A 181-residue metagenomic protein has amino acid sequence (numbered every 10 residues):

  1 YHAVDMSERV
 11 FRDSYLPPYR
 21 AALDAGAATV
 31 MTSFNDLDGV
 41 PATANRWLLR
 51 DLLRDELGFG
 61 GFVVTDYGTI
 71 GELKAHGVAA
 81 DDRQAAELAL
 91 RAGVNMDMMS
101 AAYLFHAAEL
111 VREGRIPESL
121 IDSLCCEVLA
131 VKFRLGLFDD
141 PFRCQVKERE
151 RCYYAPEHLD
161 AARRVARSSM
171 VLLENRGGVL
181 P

Functional and structural regions predicted by a protein language model:
Y1-P181: Glycoside hydrolase catalytic-domain context in secreted enzymes
